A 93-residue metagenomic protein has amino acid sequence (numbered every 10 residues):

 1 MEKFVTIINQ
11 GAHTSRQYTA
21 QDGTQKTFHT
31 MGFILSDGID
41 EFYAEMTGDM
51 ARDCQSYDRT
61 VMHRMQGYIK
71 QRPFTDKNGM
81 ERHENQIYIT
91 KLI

Functional and structural regions predicted by a protein language model:
M1-I93: Single-stranded nucleic acid-binding surfaces, predominantly the OB-fold ssDNA-binding core
